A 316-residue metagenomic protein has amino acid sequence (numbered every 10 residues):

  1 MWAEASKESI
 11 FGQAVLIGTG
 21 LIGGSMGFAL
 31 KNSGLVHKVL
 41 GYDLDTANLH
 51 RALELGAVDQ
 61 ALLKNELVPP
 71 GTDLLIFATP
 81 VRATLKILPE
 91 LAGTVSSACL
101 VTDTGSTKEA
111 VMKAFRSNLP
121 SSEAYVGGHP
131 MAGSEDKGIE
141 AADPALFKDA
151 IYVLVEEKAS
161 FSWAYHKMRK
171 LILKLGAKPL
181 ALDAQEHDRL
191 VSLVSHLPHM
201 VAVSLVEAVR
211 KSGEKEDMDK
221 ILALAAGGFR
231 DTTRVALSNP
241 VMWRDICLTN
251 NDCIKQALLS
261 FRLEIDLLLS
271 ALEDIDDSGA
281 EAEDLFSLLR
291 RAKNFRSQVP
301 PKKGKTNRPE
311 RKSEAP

Functional and structural regions predicted by a protein language model:
W2-P70, L74: NAD(P)+-binding Rossmann beta1-loop-alpha1 motif at the extreme N-terminus of oxidoreductases
Q13, K38, A124, I151 (+1 more regions): Residues at the starts of beta-strands that form the adenosine-phosphate
E66-L100: Rossmann-like NAD(P)-binding element
A78-P80, G105, E156, S204: Glycine-rich, N-terminal phosphate-binding loop of Rossmann-like dinucleotide-binding domains
P89-E140: Rossmann-like NAD(P)(H) cofactor-binding subdomain of soluble oxidoreductases
P144-R234: Internal alpha-helical scaffold of NAD(P)-dependent oxidoreductase catalytic cores
M218-R291: Interdomain hinge/lid region at the active-site interface of Rossmann-like NAD(P)-dependent oxidoreductases
